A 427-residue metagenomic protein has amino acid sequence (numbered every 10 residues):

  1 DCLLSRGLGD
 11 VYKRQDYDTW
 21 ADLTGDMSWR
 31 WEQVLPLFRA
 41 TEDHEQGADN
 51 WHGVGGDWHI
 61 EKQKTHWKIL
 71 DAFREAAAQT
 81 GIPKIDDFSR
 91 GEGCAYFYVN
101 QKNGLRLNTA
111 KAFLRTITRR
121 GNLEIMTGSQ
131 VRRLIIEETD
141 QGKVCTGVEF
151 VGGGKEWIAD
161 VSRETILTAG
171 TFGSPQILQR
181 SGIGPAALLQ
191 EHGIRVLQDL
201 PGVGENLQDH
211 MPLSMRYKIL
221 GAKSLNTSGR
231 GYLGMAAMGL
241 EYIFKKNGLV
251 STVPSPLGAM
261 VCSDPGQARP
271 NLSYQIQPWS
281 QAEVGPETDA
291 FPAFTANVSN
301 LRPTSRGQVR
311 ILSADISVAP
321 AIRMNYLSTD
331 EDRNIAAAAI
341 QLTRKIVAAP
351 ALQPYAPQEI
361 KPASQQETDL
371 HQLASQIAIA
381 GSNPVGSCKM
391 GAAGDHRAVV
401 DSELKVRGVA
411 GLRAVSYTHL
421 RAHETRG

Functional and structural regions predicted by a protein language model:
C2-Y12, H419-A422, R426-G427: Single conserved hydrophobic/aromatic residue that forms the stacking wall/gate of nucleotide- or nucleobase-binding
R6-D22, G182: Periplasmic solute-binding protein
L23-E138, G142-C145, S214-A236: Conserved redox-cofactor binding core of oxidoreductases
L37, T41, T304-C388, A392-A393: Helix-rich C-terminal "cap"/substrate-channel and partner-interaction subdomain that packs against the flavin-binding
R132-R133, S273-W279, F291-A296, A351-R421: A glycine-rich dinucleotide-binding beta-alpha-beta segment and adjacent secondary-structure elements that constitute
L134-T139, G147-A236: Glycine-rich loop(s) and the adjacent beta-strand/alpha-helix scaffold that form part
K143-V148, A293: Short, hydrophobic/aromatic-rich segments at coil-to-beta transitions
R216-A337, A380-G386, A414-V415: FAD cofactor-binding and catalytic pocket of flavoenzymes
